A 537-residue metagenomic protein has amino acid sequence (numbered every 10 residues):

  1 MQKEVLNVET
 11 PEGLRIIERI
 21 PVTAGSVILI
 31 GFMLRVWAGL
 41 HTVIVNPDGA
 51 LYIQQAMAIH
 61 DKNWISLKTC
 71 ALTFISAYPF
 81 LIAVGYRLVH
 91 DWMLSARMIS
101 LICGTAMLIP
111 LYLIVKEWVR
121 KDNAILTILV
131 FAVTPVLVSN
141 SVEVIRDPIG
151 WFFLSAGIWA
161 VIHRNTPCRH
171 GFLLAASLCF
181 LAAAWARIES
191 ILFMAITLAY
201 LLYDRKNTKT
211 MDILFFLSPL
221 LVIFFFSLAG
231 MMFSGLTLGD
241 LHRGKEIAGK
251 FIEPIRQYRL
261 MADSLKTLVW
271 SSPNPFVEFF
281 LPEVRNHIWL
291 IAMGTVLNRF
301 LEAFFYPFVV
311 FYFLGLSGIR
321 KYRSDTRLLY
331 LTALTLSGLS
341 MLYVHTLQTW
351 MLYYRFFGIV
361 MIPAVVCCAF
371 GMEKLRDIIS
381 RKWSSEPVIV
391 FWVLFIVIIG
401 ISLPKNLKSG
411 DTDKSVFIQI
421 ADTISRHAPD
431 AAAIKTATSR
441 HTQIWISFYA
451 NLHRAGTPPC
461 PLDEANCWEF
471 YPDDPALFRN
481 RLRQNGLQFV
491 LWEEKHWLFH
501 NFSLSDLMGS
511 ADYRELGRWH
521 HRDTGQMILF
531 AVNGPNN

Functional and structural regions predicted by a protein language model:
K3-N7, A160, P167, L192-F224 (+4 more regions): Perimembrane helix-loop-helix junctions
G25-I28, L178, A195-L198, L217-F224 (+2 more regions): Signature aromatic-anchored transmembrane alpha helix within multi-pass, membrane-resident enzymes that catalyze glycan
I28-L34, T127-P135, S139, W159 (+1 more regions): Short helix- or helix-capping micro-motifs that position conserved polar/aromatic residues at function-defining sites
N46, A71, V136, V142-I149: Short acidic/glycine- and proline-prone juxtamembrane loop motifs at membrane-interface regions of multi-pass membrane
I53, N140-S141, D147, A186-I188 (+3 more regions): Hydrophobic/aromatic-rich transmembrane helices and adjacent perimembrane loops
I109, L201, L281-R327, L334-T335: Hydrophobic, aromatic-rich transmembrane alpha-helices and their immediate juxtamembrane boundary segments
F395-Y449, H453-L462, P475, I528 (+1 more regions): Membrane-embedded, lumen/periplasm-facing catalytic core of multi-pass transferases that use lipid-linked donors
T436-S439, A450-S505, R514-N533: Luminal/periplasmic acceptor-recognition loop/helix of membrane-associated glycosyltransferases
